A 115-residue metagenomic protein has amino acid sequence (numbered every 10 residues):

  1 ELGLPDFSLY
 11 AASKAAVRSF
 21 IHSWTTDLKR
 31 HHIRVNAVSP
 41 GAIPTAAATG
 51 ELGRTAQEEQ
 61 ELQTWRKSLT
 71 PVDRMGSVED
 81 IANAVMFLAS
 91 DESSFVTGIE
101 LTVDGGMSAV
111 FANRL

Functional and structural regions predicted by a protein language model:
E1-F7, K29, A112: Active-site "substrate specificity/gating" loop of NAD(P)-dependent dehydrogenases, especially the short-chain
L2, M86, T97-L115: Short C-terminal tail/terminal secondary-structure segment of NAD(P)H-dependent dehydrogenase/reductase domains
S13: Active-site helix of classical SDR
H22: A short, exposed helix-loop element centered on a Lys and neighboring polar residues
T26-R30, S94: Alpha-helical segment proximal to the catalytic Tyr-Lys
R30, A42-L69, V110-L115: A glycine/serine/threonine-rich, flexible loop-to-helix segment that serves as the NAD(P) cofactor-binding "lid"
N36, P40-A46, I99, G106: Proline-glycine-enriched beta-turn/loop adjacent to the NAD(P) cofactor-binding site in Rossmann-like oxidoreductases
A37, Q60-E92, V96, V103-G105: C-terminal helical subdomain
